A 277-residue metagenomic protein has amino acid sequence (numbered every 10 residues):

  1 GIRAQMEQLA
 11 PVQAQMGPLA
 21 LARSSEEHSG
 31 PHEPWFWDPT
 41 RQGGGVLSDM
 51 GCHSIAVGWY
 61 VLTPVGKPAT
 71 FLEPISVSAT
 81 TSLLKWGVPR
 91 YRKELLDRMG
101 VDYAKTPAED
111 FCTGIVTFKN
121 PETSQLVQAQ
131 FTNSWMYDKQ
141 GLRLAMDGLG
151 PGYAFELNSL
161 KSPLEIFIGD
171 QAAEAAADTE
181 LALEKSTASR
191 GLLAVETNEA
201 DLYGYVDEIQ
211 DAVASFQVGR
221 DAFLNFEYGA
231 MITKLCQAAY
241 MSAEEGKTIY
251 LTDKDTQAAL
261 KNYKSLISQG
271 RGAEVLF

Functional and structural regions predicted by a protein language model:
G1-E33, S54-I55: A contiguous active-site-proximal alpha/beta segment in oxidoreductase catalytic domains
M6, L62, G66, I209-R220 (+1 more regions): Short, hydrophobic alpha-helical segments
P11-A14, I232-M241: C-terminal hydrophobic helical "lid"/dimerization subdomain of Rossmann-like NAD(P)H-dependent oxidoreductases
R23-S25, T80, L149: Alpha/beta-hydrolase-fold catalytic nucleophile elbow
H32-G141, E227: Rossmann-like dinucleotide-binding domain that binds NAD(P)(H)
G51-I55, I209, T233-C236: Short, hydrophobic/amphipathic alpha-helical packing segments that form internal helix faces or helix-helix interfaces
L84-S124, L144-E227, M231, I249 (+2 more regions): C-terminal glycine/acidic-rich active-site capping loop/insertion
